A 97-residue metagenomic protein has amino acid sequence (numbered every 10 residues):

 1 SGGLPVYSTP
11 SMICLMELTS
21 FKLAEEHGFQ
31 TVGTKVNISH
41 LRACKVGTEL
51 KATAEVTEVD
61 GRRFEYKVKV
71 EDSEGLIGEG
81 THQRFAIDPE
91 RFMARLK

Functional and structural regions predicted by a protein language model:
S1-H27, R95-L96: Hot-dog-fold acyl-thioester-processing enzymes
G3-S11, L41, E65, I87: Residues at secondary-structure transition points
I13, E17, T31-N37, G61-R63: Generic structural signal for well-ordered secondary structure
S20-K51: Hydrophobic beta-strand-centered segment that forms part of the acyl-chain substrate-binding groove
V46-G47, A52-R62: Active-site cofactor/substrate anionic-group-binding motifs, chiefly glycine- and Lys/Arg-rich phosphate-binding loops
T57-K97: HotDog/MaoC-like acyl-thioester-processing domains
